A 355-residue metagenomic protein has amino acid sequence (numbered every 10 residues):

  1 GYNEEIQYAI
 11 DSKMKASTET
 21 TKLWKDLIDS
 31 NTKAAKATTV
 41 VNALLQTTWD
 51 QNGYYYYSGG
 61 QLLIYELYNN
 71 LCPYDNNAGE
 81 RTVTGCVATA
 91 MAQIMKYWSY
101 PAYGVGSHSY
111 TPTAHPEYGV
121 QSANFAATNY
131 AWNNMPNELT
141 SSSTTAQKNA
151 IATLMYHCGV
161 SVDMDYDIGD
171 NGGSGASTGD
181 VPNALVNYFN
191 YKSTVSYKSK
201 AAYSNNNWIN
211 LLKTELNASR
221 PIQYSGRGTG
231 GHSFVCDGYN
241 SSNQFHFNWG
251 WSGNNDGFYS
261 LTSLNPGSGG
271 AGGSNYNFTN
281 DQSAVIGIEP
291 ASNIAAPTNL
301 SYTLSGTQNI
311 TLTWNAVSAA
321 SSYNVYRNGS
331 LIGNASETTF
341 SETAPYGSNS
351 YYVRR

Functional and structural regions predicted by a protein language model:
G1-S174, N240: Active-site-adjacent structural segments surrounding the nucleophilic cysteine of cysteine proteases and isopeptidases
L23-N31, V186-N190, W251-I294: A recurrent domain-boundary module in secreted/ectodomain proteins
N183, N187-N248: Active-site-adjacent substructure of cysteine-protease-like catalytic cores
F245, Y323-V325: Short beta-strand elements bearing conserved aromatic residues within extracellular beta-rich modules
A291-A319: Pro/Thr/Ser/Gly-rich low-complexity, intrinsically disordered linker/stalk tracts
W314, F340-T343: Hydrophobic core positions of the immunoglobulin-like beta-sandwich fold
S330-E337: Short beta-strand segments within Ig-like beta-sandwich modules, predominantly Fibronectin type-III
E342-R355: Beta-strand-rich modules
